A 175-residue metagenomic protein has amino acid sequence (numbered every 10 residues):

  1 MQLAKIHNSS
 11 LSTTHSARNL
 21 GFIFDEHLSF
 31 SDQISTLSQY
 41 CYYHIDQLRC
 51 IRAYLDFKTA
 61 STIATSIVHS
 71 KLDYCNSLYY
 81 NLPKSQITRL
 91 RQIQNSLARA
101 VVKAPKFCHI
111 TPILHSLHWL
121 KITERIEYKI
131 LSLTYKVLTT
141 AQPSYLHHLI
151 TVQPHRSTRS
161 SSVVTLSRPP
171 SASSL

Functional and structural regions predicted by a protein language model:
M1-L175: Hydrophobic/basic alpha-helical segments
